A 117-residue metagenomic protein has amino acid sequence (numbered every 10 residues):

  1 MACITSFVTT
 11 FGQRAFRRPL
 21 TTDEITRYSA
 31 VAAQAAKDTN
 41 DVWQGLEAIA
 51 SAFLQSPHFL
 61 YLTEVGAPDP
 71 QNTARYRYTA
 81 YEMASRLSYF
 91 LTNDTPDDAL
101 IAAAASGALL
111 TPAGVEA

Functional and structural regions predicted by a protein language model:
M1-A117: Composition-driven recognition of low-complexity segments enriched in small/aliphatic/hydroxylated residues
